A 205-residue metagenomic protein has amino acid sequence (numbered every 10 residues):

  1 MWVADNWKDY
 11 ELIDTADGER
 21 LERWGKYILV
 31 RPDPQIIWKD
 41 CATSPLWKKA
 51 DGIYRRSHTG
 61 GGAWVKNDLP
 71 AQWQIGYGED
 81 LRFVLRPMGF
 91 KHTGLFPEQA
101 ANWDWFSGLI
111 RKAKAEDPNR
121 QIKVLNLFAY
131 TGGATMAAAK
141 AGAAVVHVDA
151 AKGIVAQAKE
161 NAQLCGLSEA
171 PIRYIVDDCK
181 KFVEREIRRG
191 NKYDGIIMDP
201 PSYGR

Functional and structural regions predicted by a protein language model:
N6-E22, L29-P97, D104: Non-catalytic substrate-recognition/targeting regions of SAM-dependent transferases
P97-D117: Conserved alpha-helix/loop element of class I SAM-dependent methyltransferases that forms part of the SAM/SAH-binding
A113-R120, R188-K192: Glycine-rich phosphate-binding loop signature in dinucleotide/nucleotide-binding domains
N119-Y130: Conserved class I S-adenosyl-L-methionine
T131-V145: Conserved SAM-binding loop of SAM-dependent methyltransferases across substrates and taxa, primarily the Class I
V148: The conserved SAM/SAH-binding core of class I Rossmann-like methyltransferase domains, concentrating on the hydrophobic
A151-I197: S-adenosyl-L-methionine
P200-P201: Switch II (G3) loop of P-loop NTPases
